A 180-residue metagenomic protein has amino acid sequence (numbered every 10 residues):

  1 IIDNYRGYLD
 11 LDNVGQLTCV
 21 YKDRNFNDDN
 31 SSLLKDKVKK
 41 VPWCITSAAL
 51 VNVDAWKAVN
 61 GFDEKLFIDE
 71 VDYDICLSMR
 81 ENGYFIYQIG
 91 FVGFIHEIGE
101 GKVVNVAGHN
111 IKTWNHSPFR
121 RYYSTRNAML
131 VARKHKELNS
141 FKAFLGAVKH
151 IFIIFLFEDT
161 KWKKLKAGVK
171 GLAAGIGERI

Functional and structural regions predicted by a protein language model:
I1-S31, F85: Conserved donor NDP-sugar-binding/catalytic core segment of glycosyltransferases
D3-G7, D74-S78, N127-L130, H150 (+2 more regions): Alpha-helical elements of Rossmann-like donor-binding domains used by nucleotide-donor carbohydrate transfer enzymes
L33-V51: A recurrent flexible, glycine/aromatic-enriched loop bordering the glycosyltransferase active site that acts as
L50, Q88, Y122: Short aromatic/basic micro-patch
A55, V59-N60, K65-I95: A short, conserved alpha-helix in the catalytic core of glycosyltransferases
I89-T113: Active-site donor/metal-binding and catalytic loop motifs of nucleotide-sugar-dependent glycosylation enzymes
P118-F119, Y123-M129: A conserved mid-domain beta-alpha-beta active-site/ligand-binding segment of alpha/beta enzyme cores
R133-I180: Non-catalytic, C-terminal membrane-associated alpha-helical segments of glycosyltransferases
